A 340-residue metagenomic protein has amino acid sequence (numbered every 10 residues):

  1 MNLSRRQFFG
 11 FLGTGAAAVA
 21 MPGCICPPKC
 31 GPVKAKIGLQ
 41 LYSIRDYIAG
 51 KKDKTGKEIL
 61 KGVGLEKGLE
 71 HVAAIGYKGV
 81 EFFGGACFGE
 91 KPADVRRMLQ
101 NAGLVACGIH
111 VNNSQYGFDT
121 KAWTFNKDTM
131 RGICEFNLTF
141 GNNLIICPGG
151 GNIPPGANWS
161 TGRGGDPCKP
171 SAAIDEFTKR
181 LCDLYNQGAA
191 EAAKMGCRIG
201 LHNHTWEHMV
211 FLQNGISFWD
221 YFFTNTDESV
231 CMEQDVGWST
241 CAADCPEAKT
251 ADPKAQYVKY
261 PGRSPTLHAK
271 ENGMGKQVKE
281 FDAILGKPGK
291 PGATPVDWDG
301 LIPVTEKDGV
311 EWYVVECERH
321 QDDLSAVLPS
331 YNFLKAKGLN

Functional and structural regions predicted by a protein language model:
N2-N143, T161, G165-K179, D183 (+7 more regions): N-terminal pre-domain/capping segments
Y47-I48, F82-P92, S114-K127, N152-G156 (+6 more regions): Acidic-and-aromatic substrate-binding clefts and catalytic sites of carbohydrate-active enzymes
G79, A190-K290, P295: Acidic/histidine-rich catalytic cores of soluble enzymes
E81-F83, L144-G149, I199-H202, Y313-V315: Short beta-strand segments at enzyme active-site cores
I153-A172, G200-V210: Active-site-proximal beta-alpha loop/turn segments in soluble metabolic enzymes
G273, P295-V310: Short glycine/proline-rich, acidic loop/turn segments that cap or connect secondary-structure elements
V310-H320: Substrate-binding cleft of secreted/luminal carbohydrate-active enzymes
